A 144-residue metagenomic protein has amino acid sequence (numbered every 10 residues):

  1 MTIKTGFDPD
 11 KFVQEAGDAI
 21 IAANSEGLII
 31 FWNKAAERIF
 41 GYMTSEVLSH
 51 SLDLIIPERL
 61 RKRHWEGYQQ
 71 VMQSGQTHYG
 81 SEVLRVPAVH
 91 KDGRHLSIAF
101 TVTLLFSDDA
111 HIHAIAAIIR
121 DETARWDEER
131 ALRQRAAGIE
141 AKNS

Functional and structural regions predicted by a protein language model:
I3-E37, G80, S144: Sensory modules in modular signal-transduction proteins
F7, W126-S144: Sensory-domain boundary/capping and coupling elements
K34-V47, D108-D109: PAS/PAS-like sensory domain cap-loop motif
T44, I56-S97, F106-D108: PAS/LOV-family and closely related PAS-like sensory domains
D53, F106, T123: Adenine-nucleotide cofactor-binding loop residues
F100-V102, I119: Sensory-domain boundary capping and coupling elements
H111-A124: PAS-family sensory domains
